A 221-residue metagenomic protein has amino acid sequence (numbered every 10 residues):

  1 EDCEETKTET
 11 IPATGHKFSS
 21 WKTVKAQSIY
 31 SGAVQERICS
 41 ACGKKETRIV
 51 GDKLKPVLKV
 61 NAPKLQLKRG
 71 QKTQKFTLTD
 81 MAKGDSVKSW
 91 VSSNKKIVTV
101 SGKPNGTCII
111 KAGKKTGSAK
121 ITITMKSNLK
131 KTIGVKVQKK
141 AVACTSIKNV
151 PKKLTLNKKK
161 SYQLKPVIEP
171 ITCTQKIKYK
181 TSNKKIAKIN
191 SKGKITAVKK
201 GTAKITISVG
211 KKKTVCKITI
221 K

Functional and structural regions predicted by a protein language model:
E1-K7, T14, C39-E46: Short Cys/His-rich metal-coordination motifs, predominantly Zn2+-binding knuckles/fingers
K7-I11, S20-K22, E46-V50: Linear, non-domain "peripheral" regions
F18, I29-V34, S40, K44 (+1 more regions): Extracytoplasmic soluble-region selector
T23-Q27: Short, recurring structural edge motifs at helix starts
